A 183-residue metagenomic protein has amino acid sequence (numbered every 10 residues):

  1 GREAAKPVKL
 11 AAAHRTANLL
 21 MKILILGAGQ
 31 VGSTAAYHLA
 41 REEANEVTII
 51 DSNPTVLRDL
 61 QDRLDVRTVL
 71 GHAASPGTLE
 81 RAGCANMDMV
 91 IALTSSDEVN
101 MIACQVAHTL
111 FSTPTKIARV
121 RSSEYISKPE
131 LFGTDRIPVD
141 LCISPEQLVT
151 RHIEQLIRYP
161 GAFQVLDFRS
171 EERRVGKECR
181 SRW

Functional and structural regions predicted by a protein language model:
A4-K6: Intrinsic disorder/low-complexity segments enriched in small, polar and charged residues
L10-S181: Cytosolic regulatory regions of ion transport systems
